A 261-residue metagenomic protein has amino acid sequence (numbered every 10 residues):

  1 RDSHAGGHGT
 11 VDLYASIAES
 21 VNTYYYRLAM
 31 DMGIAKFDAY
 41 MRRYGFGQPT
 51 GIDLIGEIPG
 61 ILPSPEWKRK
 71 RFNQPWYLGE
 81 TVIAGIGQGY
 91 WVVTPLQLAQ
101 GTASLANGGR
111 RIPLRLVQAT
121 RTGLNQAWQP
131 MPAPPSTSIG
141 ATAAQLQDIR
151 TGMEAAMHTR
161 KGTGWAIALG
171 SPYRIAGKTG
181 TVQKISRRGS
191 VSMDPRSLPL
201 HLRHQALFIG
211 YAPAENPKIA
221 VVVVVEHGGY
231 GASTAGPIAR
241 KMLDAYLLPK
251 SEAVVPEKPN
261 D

Functional and structural regions predicted by a protein language model:
R1-V222: Beta-lactam-recognizing serine transpeptidase/beta-lactamase-like catalytic domain environment
Y25-R27, Y230-S233: Extracytoplasmic/secreted cell-surface and envelope-processing proteins
L98, G231-G236, R240-L243: Short, charged, low-complexity patches
Q126-S138, I238-D261: Short, gly/Ser/Thr-rich active-site loops of penicillin-recognizing serine hydrolases
V225-G228: Ligand-site clamp/hinge motif
